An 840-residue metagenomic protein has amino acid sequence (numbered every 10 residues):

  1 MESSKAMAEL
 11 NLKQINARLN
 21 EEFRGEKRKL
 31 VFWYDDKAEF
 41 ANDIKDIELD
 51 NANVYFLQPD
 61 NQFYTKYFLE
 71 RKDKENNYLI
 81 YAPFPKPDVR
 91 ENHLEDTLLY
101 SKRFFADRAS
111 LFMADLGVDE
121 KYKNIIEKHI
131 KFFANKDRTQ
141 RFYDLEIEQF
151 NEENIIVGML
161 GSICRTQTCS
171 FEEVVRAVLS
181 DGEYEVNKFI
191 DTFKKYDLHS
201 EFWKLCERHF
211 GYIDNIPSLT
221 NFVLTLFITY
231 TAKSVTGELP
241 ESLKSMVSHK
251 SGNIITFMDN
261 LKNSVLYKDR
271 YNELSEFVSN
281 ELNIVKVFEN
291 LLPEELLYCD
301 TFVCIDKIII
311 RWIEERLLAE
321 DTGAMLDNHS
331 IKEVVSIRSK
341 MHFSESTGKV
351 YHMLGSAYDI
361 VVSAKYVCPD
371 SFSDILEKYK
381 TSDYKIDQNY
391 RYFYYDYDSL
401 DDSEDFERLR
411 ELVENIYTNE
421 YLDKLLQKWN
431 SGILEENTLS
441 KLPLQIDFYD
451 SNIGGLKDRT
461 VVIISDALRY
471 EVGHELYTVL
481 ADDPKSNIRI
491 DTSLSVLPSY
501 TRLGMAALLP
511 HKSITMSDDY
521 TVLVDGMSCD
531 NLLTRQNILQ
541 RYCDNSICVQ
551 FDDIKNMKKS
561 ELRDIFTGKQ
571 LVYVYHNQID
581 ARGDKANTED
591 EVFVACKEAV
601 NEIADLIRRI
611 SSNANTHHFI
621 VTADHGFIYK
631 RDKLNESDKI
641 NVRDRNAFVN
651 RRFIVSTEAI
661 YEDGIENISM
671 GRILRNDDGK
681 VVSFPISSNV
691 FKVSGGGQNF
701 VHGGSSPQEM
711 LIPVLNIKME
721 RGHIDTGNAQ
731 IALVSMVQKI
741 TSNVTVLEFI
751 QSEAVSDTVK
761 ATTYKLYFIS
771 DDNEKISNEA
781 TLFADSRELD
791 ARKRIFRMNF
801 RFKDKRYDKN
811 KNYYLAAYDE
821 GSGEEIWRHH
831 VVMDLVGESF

Functional and structural regions predicted by a protein language model:
M1-T460, R469-F619, A623-F840: …; additionally, a secondary subgroup of soluble metalloenzymes is captured
I463: Beta1/beta-strand and adjacent pyrophosphate-binding region of the FAD-binding site in flavoprotein oxidoreductases
D466: Ligand-binding pocket scaffold of soluble enzyme catalytic domains
